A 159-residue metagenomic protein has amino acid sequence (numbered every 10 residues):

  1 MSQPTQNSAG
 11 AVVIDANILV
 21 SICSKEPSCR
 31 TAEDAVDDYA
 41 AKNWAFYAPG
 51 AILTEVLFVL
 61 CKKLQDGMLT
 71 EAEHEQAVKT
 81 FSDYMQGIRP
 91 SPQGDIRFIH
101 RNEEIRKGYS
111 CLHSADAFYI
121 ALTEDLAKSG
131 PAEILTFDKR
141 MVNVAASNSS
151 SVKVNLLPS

Functional and structural regions predicted by a protein language model:
M1-A11, D125-S159: Acidic, PIN/NYN-like endoribonuclease modules and their adjacent C-terminal/linker elements
M1-A51, K63-Q76: Short, well-structured N-terminal submotif of metal-dependent ribonuclease cores
I18, E55-V59, R101-E104: A general alpha-helix detector
R30, F58, V142-N143: Alpha-helical elements of the RecA-like P-loop NTPase motor core of helicases
D38-A45, Q76-I88, K139-S150: Short, mixed-charge aromatic SLiMs
A48-T54, S114-F118: Aromatic- and histidine-enriched alpha-helix N-cap/loop-to-helix transition segments that scaffold the rims
V59-Q93: Helix-adjacent hinge/juxtasegments
Q86-R140: Active-site neighborhoods of divalent-metal-dependent phosphate/nucleic-acid chemistry enzymes
